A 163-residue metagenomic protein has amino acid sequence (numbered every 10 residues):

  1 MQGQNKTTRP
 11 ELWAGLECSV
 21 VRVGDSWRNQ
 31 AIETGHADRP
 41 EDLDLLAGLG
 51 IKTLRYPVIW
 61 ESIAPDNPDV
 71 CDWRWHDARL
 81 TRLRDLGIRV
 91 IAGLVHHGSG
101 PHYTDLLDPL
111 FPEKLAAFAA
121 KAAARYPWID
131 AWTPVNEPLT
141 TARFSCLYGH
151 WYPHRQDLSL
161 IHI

Functional and structural regions predicted by a protein language model:
M1-I51: N-terminal carbohydrate-binding accessory modules
P10-A14, L54-Y56, V90-A92, W132-P134: Hydrophobic faces of well-ordered beta-strands that scaffold small-molecule active sites in alpha/beta enzyme cores
L16-V20, P57-I59, L94-G98, V135-L139: Short, solvent-exposed turn/loop segments enriched in Gly/Ser/Thr/Pro and often Arg
E33-R39, P68-W75, D108-K121: Glycine-rich anion/phosphate-binding loops
L43, L49, L54-H96: Aromatic-lined substrate-binding rim segments of carbohydrate-active enzymes
R79-L86, L106-E137: An active-site-proximal structural segment forming one wall of the substrate-binding cleft that immediately precedes
H97-G100, A124-P153: Active-site groove signature of glycoside hydrolases
I161-I163: Conserved small/polar residues in nucleotide/adenosyl-binding loops
